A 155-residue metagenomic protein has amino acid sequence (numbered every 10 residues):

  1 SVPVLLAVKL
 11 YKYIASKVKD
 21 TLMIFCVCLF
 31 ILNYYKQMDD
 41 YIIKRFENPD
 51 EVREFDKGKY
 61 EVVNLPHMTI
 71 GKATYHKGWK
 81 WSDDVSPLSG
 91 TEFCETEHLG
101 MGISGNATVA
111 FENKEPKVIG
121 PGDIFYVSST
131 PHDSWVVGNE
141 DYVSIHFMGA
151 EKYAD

Functional and structural regions predicted by a protein language model:
S1-Q37: N-terminal amphipathic/basic-hydrophobic helices that include classical n-h-c signal peptides and signal-anchor
V27, I31-T74, S82: A short, N-terminal "cap"/entry segment at the start of jelly-roll beta-barrel domains of the cupin/DSBH fold
M68, H76-S82, S104-A107, Y153: Short, charged/polar surface micro-motifs in flexible loops or helix N-caps
K72-F93: Conserved short histidine dyad/triad with adjacent acidic residue
E92-T108: Short, conserved beta-strand element in jelly-roll/cupin
N113-S129: Short acidic-glycine-tyrosine-enriched beta hairpin
S129-Y153: Ligand-binding loop in jelly-roll beta-barrel domains
